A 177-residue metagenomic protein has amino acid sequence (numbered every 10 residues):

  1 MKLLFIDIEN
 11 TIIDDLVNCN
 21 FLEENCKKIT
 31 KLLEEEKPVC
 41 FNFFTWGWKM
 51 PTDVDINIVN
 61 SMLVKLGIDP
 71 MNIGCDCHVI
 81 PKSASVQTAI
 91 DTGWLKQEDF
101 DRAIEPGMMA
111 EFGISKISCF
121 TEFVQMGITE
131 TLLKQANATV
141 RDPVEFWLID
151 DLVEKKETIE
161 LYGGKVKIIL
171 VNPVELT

Functional and structural regions predicted by a protein language model:
M1, K27-T30, V64, P81 (+5 more regions): Generic cytosolic/nucleocytoplasmic N-terminal low-complexity/intrinsically disordered segments
M1-K2, V144: Short loop/turn microsegments at loop-to-beta-strand junctions
K2-I90: Alpha-helical substrate-recognition element adjacent to the catalytic core
N10, E35-P38, Q97-D99, A103-P106 (+6 more regions): Intrinsic disorder/low-complexity segments enriched in polar/small residues
E35-E36, K65, T139-R141, Y162: Alpha-helix C-cap/termination motif
V59, L63-L132: Low-complexity, serine/threonine/proline-enriched polar segments
I117-V153: Conserved Lys-Pro-Asp/Glu-containing loop-to-beta segment of HAD-superfamily phosphomonoesterases, centered on
D142-T177: Acidic, Mg2+-coordinating phosphoryl-transfer loop and its flanking beta/alpha structural elements, shared across
